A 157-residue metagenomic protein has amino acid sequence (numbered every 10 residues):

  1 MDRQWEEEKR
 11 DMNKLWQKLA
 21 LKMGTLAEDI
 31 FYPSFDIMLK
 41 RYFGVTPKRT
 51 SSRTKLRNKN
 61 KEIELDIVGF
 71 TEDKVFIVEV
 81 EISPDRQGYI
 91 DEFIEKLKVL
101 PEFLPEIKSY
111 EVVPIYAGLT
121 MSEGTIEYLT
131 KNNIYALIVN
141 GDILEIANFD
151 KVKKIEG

Functional and structural regions predicted by a protein language model:
M1-R41: Amphipathic, low-proline, heptad-repeat alpha-helices and/or compositionally biased low-complexity charged/polar-rich
F35, L65-R86, F93, L97-K98: Conserved catalytic cores of phosphodiester-cleaving nucleases, focusing on short active-site segments
I37, R41-F43, N60-I63: Intrinsically disordered, low-complexity regions enriched in Ser/Thr/Pro/Gly and simple repeats
V45-T46, E106-E111: Short helix-terminating capping/connector loops at secondary-structure junctions
P47-E72: Active-site metal-binding core of divalent-cation-utilizing nuclease and nuclease-like domains
T54, I77, E81, N148-F149 (+1 more regions): N-terminal, leucine/charged-rich tether regions that mediate assembly and partner docking in large macromolecular
Y89-L104, P114, G118-L119: Short, charged, amphipathic alpha-helix that recurs within catalytic cores of restriction-modification and other
V112-G157: Domain-level recognition of nuclease-like catalytic cores that cleave nucleotide substrates
